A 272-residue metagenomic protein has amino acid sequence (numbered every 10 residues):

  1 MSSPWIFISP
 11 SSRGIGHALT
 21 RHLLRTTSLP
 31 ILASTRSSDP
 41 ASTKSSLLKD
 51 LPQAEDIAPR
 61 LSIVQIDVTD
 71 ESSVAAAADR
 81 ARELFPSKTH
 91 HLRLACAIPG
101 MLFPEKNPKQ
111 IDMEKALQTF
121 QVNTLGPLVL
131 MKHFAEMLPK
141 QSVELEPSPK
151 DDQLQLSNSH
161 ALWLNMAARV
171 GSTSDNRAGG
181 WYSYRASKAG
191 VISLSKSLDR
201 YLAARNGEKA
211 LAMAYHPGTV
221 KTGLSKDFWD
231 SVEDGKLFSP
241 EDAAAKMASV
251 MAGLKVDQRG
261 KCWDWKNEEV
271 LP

Functional and structural regions predicted by a protein language model:
I8-S12, G16-R21: N-terminal Rossmann NAD(P)H-binding glycine-rich loop of SDR-like oxidoreductase domains
S9, K88-L102, N123, N165 (+1 more regions): Rossmann-fold scaffold of SDR-type NAD(P)-dependent oxidoreductases
L24-S46: Conserved glycine-rich Rossmann-like NAD(P)H-binding loop of the short-chain dehydrogenase/reductase
D50-S72: Rossmann-fold cofactor-recognition segment
D67-H90: Conserved Rossmann-fold cofactor-binding substructure of NAD(P)-dependent oxidoreductases
G100-L102, N107-F120, L125, A135-N206: Catalytic loop of short-chain dehydrogenase/reductase
S174, H216-W229: Short beta-loop-alpha junction of Rossmann-like oxidoreductase domains
A214, D227-P272: C-terminal helical subdomain
